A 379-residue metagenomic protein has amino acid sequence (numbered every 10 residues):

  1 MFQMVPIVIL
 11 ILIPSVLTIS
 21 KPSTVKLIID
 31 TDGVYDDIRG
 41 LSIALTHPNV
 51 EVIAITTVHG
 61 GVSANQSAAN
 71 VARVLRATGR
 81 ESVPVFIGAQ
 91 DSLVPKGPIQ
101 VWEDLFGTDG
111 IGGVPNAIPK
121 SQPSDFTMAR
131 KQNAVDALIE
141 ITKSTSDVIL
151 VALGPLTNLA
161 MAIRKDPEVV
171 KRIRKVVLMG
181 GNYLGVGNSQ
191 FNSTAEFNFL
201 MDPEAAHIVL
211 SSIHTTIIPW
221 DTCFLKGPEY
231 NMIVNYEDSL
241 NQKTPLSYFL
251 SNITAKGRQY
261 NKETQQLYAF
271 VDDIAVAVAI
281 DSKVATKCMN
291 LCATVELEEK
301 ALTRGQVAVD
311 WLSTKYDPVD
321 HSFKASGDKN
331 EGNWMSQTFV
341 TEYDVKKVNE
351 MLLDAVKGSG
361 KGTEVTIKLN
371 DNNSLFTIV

Functional and structural regions predicted by a protein language model:
F2, Y35-D36, V271: Residue-level micro-sites within transmembrane alpha helices that shape and flank functional polar/acidic positions
F2-T18: Cleavable N-terminal signal peptides of Sec/SRP-targeted secreted and luminal proteins
I19-R76, E81, P115-L225, Y230: Active-site histidine-anchored catalytic micro-motif
I19-V25, R39-E51, F197-L200, E204 (+1 more regions): Conformational coupling and interaction surfaces
V83-S121: Surface-exposed loop and adjacent secondary-structure segments within mature catalytic domains
P98-G107, Q190-T194, M232-V234: Short, surface-exposed amphipathic charged segments that create phosphate/polyanion-binding patches used for binding
